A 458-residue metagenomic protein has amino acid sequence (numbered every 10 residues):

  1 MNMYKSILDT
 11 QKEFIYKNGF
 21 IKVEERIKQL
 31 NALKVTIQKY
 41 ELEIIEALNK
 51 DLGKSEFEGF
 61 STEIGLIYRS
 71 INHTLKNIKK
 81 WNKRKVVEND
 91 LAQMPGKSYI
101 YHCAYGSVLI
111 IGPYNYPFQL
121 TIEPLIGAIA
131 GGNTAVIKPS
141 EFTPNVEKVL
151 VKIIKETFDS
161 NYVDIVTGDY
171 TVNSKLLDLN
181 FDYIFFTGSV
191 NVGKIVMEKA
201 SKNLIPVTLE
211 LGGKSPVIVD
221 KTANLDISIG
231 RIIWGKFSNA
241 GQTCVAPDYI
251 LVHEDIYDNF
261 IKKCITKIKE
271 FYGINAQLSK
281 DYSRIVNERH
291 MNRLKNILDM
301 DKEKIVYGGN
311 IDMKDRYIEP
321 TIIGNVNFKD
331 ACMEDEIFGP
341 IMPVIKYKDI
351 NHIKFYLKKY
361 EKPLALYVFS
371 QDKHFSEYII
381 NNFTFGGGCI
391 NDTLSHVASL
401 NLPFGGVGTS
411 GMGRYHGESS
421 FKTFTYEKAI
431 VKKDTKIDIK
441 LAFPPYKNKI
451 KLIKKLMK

Functional and structural regions predicted by a protein language model:
M1-Y99: N-terminal Rossmann-like NAD(P)+-binding subdomain of aldehyde/semialdehyde dehydrogenases
Y4, V23, E41, L225 (+3 more regions): Residues at or immediately preceding the N-termini of alpha-helices
E13-G19, I110, V217-V219, Y249-V252 (+4 more regions): Short, well-ordered beta-strand elements within core beta-sheets of diverse protein domains
I15, G19, K34-I37, E41 (+15 more regions): Structural signal for hydrophobic packing residues in well-ordered secondary-structure cores of soluble enzyme domains
I21, Y317-K458: Conserved C-terminal structural/oligomerization subdomain of aldehyde/semialdehyde dehydrogenase
R26, I71, G132, V163 (+8 more regions): Residue-level signal for inorganic ion chemistry
L91-I227: Rossmann-like NAD(P) dinucleotide-binding subdomain of oxidoreductase/dehydrogenase enzymes
V192-N327, I390: ALDH superfamily catalytic-core signature
